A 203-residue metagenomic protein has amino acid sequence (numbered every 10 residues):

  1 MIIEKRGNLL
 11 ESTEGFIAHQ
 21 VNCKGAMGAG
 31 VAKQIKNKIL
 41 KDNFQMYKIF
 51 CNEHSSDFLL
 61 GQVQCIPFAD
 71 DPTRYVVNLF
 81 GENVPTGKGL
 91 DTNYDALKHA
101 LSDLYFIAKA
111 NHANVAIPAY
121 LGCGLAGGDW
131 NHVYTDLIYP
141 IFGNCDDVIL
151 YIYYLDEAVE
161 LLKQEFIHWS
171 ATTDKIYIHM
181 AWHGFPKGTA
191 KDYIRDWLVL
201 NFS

Functional and structural regions predicted by a protein language model:
M1-S203: Macrodomain-like recognition of ADP-ribose-binding/processing modules
